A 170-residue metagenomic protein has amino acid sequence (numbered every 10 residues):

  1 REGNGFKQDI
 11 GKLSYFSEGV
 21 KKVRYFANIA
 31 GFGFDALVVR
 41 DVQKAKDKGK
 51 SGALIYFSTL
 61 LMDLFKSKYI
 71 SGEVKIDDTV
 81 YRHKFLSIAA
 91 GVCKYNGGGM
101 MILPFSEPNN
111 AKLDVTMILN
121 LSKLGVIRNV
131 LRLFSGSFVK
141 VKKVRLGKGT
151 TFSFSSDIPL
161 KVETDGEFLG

Functional and structural regions predicted by a protein language model:
R1-L86: Catalytic core of DAGKc-family lipid kinases
S17, I102-S106: Short, flexible, solvent-exposed loop/turn segments with mixed acidic/basic and small polar residues
G31, D35, A89-L103: Glycine-rich phosphate/pyrophosphate-binding beta-alpha loops
F32-G33, K44, K94-Y95, L121 (+1 more regions): Active-site/binding-pocket entry motifs
I76-D77, R82, E107-L113, M117-G170: ATP/nucleoside-binding phosphotransfer catalytic cores, i.e., glycine-rich phosphate-binding loops
L86, A90-Y95, I118-S122: Histidine- and/or cysteine-centered catalytic micro-motif in compact active-site loops
